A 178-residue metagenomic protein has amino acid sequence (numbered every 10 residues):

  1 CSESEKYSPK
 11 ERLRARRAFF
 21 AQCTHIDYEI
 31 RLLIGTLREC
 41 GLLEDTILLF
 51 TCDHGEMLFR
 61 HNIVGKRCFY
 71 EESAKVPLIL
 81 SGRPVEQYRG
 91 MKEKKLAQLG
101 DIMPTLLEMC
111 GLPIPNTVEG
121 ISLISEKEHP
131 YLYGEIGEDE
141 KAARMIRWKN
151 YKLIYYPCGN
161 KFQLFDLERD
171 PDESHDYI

Functional and structural regions predicted by a protein language model:
C1-L96, M109-L112, N116: Active-site-proximal cap/lid insertion segments
Y7, Y28, Y70, Y88 (+4 more regions): Sequence-level detector for tyrosine residue identity
H54-R60, G100-M103, E108-L167, D172: C-terminal cap/loop subdomain of S1 sulfatases and analogous C-terminal strand-loop tails that border
D172-I178: Active-site-proximal N-terminal segment of extracellular/periplasmic enzymes that hydrolyze or transfer
